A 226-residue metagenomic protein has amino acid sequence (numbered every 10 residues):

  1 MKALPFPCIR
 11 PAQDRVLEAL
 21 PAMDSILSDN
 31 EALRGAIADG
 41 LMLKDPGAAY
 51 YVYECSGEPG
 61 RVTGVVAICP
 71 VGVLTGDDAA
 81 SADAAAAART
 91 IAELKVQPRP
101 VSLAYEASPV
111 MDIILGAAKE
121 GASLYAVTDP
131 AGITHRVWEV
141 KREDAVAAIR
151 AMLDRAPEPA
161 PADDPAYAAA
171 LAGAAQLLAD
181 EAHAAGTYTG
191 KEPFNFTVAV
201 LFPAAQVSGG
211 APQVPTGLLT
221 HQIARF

Functional and structural regions predicted by a protein language model:
M1-P159, D164-F226: Surface-exposed, charge/polar-rich loops and edge strands
